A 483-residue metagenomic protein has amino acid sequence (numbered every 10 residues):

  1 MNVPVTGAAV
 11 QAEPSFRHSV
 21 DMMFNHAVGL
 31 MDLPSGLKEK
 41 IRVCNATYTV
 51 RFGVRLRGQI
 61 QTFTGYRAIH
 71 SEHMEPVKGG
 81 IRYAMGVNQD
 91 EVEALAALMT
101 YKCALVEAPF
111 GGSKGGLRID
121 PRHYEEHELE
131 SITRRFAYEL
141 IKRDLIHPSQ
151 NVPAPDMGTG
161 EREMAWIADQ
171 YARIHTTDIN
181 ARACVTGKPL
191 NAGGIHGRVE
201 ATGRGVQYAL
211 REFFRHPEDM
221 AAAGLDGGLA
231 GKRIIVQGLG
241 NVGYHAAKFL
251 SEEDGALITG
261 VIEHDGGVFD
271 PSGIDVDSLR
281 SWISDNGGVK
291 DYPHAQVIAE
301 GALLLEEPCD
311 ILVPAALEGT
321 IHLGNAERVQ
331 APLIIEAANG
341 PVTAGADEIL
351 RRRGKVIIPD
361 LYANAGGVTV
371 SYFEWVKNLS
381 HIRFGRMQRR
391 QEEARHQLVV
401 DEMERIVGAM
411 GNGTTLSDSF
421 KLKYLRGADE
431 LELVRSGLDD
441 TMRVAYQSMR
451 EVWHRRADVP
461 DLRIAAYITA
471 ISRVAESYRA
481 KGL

Functional and structural regions predicted by a protein language model:
M1-A201, Q207-A209, F213-F214, R383 (+2 more regions): N-terminal ligand-binding/catalytic initiation module
P4-S15, F213-F214, R328, P332-L483: Adenosine-phosphate binding glycine-rich loop
S15, S19-M22, N45, V87-D90 (+20 more regions): Conserved active-site and cofactor/substrate-binding residues in soluble primary-metabolism enzymes
P34-K40, E107, L145-A154, D178-A181 (+4 more regions): Flexible, glycine/charged-enriched surface loops at secondary-structure junctions
A94, D178-I179, G260-E263, V313-P314 (+2 more regions): General beta-strand structural signal in soluble alpha/beta enzymes
G197-E306: Glycine-rich phosphate/diphosphate-binding loop of Rossmann-like nucleotide-binding domains
G266-I357: Rossmann-like adenosine-cofactor binding region
